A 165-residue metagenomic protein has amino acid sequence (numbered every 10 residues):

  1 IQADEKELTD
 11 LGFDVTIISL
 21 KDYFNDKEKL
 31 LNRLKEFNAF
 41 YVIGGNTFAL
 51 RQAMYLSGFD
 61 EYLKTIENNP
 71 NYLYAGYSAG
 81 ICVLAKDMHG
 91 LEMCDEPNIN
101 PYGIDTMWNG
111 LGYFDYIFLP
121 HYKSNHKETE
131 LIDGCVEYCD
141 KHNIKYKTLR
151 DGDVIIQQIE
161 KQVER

Functional and structural regions predicted by a protein language model:
I1-A39, I43, L149: N-terminal beta1-alpha1 cap of cysteine-dependent amidohydrolase-like domains
A3, L31-L34, Y55-E61, I132: Charged helix-capping and loop-helix junction motifs
E7, R33, T65, E137-Y138: Alpha-helical scaffold elements within enzyme catalytic domains, especially in hydrolases
I43-G44, H121: Glycine-rich, N-terminal phosphate-binding loop of Rossmann-like dinucleotide-binding domains
F48-A49: Short glycine-rich, flexible loops that bind phosphorylated cofactors or substrates
Q52-Y55, F59-S124: Class I SAM-dependent methyltransferase SAM-binding "motif I" and its flanking Rossmann-like core
N109-G152: Conserved anion/nucleotide-ligand pocket segment
I156-Q162: Short acidic-glycine loop/turn motifs at beta-strand connectors
